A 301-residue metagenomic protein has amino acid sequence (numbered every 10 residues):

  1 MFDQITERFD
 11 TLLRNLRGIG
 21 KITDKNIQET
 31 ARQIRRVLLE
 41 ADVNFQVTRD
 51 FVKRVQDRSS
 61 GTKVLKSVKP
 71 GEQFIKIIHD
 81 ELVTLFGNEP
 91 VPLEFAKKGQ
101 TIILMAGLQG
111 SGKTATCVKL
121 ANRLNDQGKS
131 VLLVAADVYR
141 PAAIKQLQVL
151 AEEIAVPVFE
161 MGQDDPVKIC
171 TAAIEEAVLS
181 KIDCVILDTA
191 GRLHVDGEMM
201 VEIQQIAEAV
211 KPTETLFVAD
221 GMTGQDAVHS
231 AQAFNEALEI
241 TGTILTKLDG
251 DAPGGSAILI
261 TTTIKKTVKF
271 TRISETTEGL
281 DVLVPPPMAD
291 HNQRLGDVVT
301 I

Functional and structural regions predicted by a protein language model:
I5, N26, A31, V68 (+12 more regions): Solvent-exposed, flexible loop/coil residues
I5-A136, A143-Q163, I169-L179, D183-T189: Primarily NTPase-proximal linker/entry elements flanking Walker-type ATP/GTP-binding cores
N44-Q46, Y139, A190, L248 (+1 more regions): Alpha-helical hydrophobic packing sites
S111, V138-P141, P166-V167, G191-V195 (+2 more regions): Short, small-residue-enriched loops and turns at beta-alpha junctions that line or gate enzyme active sites
T171-I174, I182, H194, M200-E208 (+1 more regions): Conserved phosphate-handling catalytic cores of large alpha/beta enzymes
